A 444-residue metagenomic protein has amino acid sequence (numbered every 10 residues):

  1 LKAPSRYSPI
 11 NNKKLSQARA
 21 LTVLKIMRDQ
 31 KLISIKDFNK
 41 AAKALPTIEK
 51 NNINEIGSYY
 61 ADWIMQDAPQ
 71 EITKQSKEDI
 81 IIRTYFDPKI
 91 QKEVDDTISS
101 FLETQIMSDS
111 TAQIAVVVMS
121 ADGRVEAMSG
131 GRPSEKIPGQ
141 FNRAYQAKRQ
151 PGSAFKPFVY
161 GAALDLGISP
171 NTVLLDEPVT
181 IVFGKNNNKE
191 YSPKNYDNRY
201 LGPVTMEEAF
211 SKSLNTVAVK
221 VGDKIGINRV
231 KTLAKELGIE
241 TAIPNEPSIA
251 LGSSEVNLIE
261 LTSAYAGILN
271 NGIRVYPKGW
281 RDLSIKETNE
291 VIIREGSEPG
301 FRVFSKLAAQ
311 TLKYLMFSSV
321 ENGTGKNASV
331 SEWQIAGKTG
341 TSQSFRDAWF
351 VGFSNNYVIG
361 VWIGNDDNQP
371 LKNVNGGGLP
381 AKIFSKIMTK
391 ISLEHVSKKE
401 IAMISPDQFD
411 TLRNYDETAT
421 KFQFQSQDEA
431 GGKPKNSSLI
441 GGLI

Functional and structural regions predicted by a protein language model:
L1-A3, D62-D67, M119-S134, L164-I168 (+9 more regions): Glycine-rich, acidic and aromatic/proline-enriched surface loops and short helix-turn segments that act as binding
L1-K92, D96, E126, K235-E236 (+3 more regions): Non-catalytic, structured segments within soluble enzyme domains
L1-L32, P133-S134, P138, Y200-P203 (+2 more regions): Peptidoglycan glycan-strand catalytic modules in the bacterial/periplasmic cell-wall system
K2-I10, Q70-E78, E208-V221, A242-P244 (+2 more regions): Substrate-binding clefts and substrate-entry loops adjacent to catalytic sites of polymer-processing enzymes acting on
T22, M27, V94, G123 (+6 more regions): Active-site SXXK
N51-Q66, I168-V230, R274, E287-L312 (+1 more regions): Conserved catalytic neighborhood of penicillin-recognizing serine enzymes
T84-Q105, V116-V118, M128, E135-Y145 (+3 more regions): A penicillin-recognizing enzyme superfamily signal
N188-P193, G226-S263, Y276: Mid-domain, small-residue-enriched loop/turn segments at the edges of structured enzyme/sensor domains
